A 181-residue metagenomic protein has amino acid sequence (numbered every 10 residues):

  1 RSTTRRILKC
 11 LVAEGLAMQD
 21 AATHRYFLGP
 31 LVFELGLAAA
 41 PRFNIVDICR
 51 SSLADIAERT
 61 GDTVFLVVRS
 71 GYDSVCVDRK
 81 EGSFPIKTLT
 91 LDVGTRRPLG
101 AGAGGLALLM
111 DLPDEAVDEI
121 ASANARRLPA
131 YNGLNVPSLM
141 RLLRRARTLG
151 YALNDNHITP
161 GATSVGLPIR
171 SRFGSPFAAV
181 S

Functional and structural regions predicted by a protein language model:
S2: Key DNA-contact positions within bacterial/archaeal DNA-binding proteins
R5: Conserved catalytic core of two-component sensor histidine kinases
L8-K9: Short, hydrophobic-biased segments on the C-terminal half of alpha helices that form "recognition helices"
E14-G15: Glycine-centered, phosphate/nucleic-acid-interacting loop/turn motifs that mediate DNA/RNA or nucleotide
Q19: Short beta-strand "wing" residues that participate in macromolecule-binding interfaces
A22-A123: Amphipathic alpha-helical effector-binding/dimerization core of metabolite-sensing transcriptional regulators
L128: Conserved acidic, metal-coordinating active-site core of Asp-based, Mg2+-dependent phosphoryl-transfer enzymes
Y131-S181: Extended hydrophobic
